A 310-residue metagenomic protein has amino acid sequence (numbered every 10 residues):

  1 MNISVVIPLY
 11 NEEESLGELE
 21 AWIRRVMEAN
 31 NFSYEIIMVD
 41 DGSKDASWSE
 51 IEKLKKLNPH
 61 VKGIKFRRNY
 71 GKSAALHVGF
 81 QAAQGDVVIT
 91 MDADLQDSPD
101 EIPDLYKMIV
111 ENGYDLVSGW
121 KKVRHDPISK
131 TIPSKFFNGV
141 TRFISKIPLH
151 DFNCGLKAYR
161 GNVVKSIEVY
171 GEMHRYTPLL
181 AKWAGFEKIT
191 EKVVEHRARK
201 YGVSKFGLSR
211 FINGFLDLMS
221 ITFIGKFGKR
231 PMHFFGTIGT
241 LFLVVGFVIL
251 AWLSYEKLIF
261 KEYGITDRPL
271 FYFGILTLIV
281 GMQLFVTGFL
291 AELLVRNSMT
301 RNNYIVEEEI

Functional and structural regions predicted by a protein language model:
N2-S4, E35: Cell-envelope/extracellular polymer assembly enzymes that use nucleotide-activated donors
E12-M27: Short, well-formed alpha-helical segments that are part of the catalytic scaffolds of diverse glycosyltransferases
E14-E18, D45-L54: Acidic helix N-cap motif at the loop->helix transition within catalytic regions of sugar-transfer enzymes
E20, F32-G42, I64-K65: Short beta-strand/loop segment that forms part of the nucleotide-sugar
D40-S49, L95-Q96: A conserved acidic beta->alpha catalytic loop
K53, H60-R68, K72-A82, V87 (+3 more regions): Acceptor/aglycone-binding surface of glycosyltransferases and processive sugar-polymer synthases
L179-I310: Hydrophobic helical membrane-anchoring modules
